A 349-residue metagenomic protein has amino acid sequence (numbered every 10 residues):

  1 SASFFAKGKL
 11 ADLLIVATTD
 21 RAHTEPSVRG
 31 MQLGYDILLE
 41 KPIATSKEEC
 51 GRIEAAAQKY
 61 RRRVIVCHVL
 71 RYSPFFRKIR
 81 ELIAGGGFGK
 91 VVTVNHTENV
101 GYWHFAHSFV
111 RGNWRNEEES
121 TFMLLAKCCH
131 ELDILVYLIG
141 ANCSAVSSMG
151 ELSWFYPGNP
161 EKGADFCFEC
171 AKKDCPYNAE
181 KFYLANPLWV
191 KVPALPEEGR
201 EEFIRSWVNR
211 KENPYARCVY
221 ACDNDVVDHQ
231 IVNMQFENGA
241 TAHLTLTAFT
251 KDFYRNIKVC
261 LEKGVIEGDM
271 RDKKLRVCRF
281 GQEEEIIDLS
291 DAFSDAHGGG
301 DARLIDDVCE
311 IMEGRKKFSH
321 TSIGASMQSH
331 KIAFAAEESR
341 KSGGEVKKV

Functional and structural regions predicted by a protein language model:
S1-A56: Beta-loop-alpha module in the N-terminal Rossmann-like domain of NAD(P)-dependent dehydrogenases, especially those
L13-I15, Q235-N238, E267, D272 (+2 more regions): C-terminal helix-rich "cap/oligomerization" subdomain common to oxidoreductases
D20, T24, E49-R52, R71-S73 (+6 more regions): Catalytic cores of eukaryotic secretory-pathway lumenal/extracellular enzymes that build and remodel glycoconjugates
L33-Y35, Y60-R63, A240-T241: A short helix->loop->beta-strand "cap" motif at the edges of active sites that frequently abuts
R52-V69, G89-H96: Rossmann-fold dehydrogenase core element
L70-R217, G343: Predominantly a Rossmann-like dinucleotide-binding segment in NAD(P)-dependent oxidoreductases
E119-L125, R217-A221, S290-H297, R315-I323: Active-site rim elements
G150, Y156-R303: NAD(P)-dinucleotide binding in Rossmann-like oxidoreductases
